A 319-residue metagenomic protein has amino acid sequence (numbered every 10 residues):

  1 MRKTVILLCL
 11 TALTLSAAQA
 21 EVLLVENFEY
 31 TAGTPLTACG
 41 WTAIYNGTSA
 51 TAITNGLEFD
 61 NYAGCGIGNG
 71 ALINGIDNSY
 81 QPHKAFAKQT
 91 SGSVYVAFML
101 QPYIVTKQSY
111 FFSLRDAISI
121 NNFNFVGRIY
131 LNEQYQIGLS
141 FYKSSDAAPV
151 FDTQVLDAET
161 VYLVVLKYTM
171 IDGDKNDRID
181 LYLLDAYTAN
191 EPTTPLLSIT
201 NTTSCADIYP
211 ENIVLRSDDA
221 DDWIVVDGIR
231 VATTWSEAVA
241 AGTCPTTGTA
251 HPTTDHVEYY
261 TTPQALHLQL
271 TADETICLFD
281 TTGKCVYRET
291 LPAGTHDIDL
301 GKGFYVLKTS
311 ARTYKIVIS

Functional and structural regions predicted by a protein language model:
R2-K3, K302-S319: C-terminal tail/sorting-segment detector
Q19-G47, C244: Extracellular carbohydrate-recognition regions
F28, F98, E159-I199, I229: Carbohydrate-binding surfaces in secreted/extracellular proteins
T34-G70: Extracellular glycan-recognition surfaces and repeat-rich motifs
C65-Q136: Secretory/extracellular carbohydrate-interaction modules and structurally similar beta-sandwich "look-alikes"
S140-Y162: Short, aromatic/His-centered strand-loop micro-motif at the edge of beta-sheets
E191-V225: Flexible glycan-contacting loops in extracellular carbohydrate-active proteins
E237-A265, E274: Residue-level detector of functionally pivotal "anchor" positions at catalytic/ligand-binding pockets or at interdomain
